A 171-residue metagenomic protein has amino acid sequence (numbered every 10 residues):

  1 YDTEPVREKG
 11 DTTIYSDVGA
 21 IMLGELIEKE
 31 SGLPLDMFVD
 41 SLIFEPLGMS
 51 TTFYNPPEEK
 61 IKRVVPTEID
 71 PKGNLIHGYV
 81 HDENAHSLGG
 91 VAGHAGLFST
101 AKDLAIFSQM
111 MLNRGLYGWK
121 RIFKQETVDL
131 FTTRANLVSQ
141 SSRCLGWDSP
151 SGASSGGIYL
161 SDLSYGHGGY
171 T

Functional and structural regions predicted by a protein language model:
Y1-G166: Short, surface-exposed loop or secondary-structure junction motifs that flank catalytic or metal-binding residues
G169-T171: Short, small/polar residue-rich loop motifs at catalytic or cofactor-binding pockets
